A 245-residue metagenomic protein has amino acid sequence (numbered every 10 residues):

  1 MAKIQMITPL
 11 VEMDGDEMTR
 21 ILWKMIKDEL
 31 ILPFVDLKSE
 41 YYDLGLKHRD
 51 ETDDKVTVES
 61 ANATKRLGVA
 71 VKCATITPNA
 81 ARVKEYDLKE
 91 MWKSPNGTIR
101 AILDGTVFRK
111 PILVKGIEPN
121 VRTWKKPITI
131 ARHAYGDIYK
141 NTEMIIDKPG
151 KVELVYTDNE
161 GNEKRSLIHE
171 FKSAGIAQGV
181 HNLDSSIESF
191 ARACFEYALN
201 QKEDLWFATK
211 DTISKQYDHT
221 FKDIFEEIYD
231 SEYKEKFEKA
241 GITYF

Functional and structural regions predicted by a protein language model:
A2-T8, M18-W23, D28-D53, A61-T64: N-terminal alpha-helical transmembrane segments of multi-pass membrane transport and channel/translocase proteins
M6-M25, L154-F245: Glycine-rich phosphate/diphosphate-binding loop of Rossmann-like nucleotide-binding domains
P9-L10, L37, V69-K72, T106-F108 (+3 more regions): Structural motif
M25-K27, E85-Y86, M144-I145, T220-K222: Short, glycine/charged-enriched secondary-structure capping and boundary segments
K27-L32, D36, R66-V69, A101-D104 (+5 more regions): Generic secondary-structure signature for well-ordered alpha-helical cores
L32-V35, D87-K93, S166-H169: A broad, low-specificity signal for short, low-complexity segments enriched in glycine/proline and polar/charged
K47-N159, E163: N-terminal glycine-rich phosphate/adenylate-binding segment common to multiple enzyme folds
